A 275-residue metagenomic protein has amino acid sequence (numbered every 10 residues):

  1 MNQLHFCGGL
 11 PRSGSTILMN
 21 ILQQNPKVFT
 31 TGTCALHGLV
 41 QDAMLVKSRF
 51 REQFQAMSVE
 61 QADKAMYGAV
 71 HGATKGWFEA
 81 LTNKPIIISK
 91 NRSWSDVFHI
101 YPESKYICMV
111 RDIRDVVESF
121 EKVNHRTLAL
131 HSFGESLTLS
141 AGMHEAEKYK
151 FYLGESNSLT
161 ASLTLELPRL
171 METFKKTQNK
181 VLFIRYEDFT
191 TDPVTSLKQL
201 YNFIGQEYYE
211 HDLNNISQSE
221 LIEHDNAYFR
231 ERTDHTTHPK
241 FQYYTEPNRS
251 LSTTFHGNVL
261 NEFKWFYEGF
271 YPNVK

Functional and structural regions predicted by a protein language model:
M1-H5, S156, F174-K175, V194 (+1 more regions): PAPS-dependent sulfotransferases, especially Golgi type II membrane carbohydrate sulfotransferases
M1-K75, L137-S140, D234: PAPS-dependent sulfotransferase catalytic core
H5, F29, K105-C108, L182-I184: Hydrophobic/aromatic beta-strand patches that form the interior of the parallel beta-sheet core in alpha/beta enzyme
G8, I88-R92, V110-R111, Y186: Short His-Asn-centered micro-motif
N25, R92, Y101, Q178: Acidic-histidine catalytic/liganding microenvironments
V70-V97: Glycine-rich phosphate-binding loop used to anchor ATP phosphates in small-molecule kinases, encompassing both
T74, E118-F203: PAPS-dependent sulfotransferase catalytic domain
I100-V123: Conserved phosphate-donor/acceptor-positioning beta-strand/loop module used by diverse small-molecule
